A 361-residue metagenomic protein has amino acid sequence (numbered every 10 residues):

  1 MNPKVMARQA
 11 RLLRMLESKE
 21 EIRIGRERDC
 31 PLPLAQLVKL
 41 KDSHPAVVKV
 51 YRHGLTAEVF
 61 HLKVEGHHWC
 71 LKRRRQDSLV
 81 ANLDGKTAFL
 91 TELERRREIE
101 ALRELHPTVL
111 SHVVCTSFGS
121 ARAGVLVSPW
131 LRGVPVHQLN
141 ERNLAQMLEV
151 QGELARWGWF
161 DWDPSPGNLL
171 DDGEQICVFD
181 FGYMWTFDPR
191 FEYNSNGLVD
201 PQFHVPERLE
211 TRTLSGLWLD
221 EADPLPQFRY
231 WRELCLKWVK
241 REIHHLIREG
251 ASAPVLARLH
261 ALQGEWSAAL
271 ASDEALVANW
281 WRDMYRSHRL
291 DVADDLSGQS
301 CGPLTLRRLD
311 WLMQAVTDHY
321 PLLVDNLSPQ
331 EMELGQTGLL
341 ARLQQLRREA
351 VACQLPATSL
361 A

Functional and structural regions predicted by a protein language model:
M1-V47: Juxta-kinase regulatory segment immediately upstream of eukaryotic protein kinase catalytic domains
G25, V48-L93, H137: ATP-binding glycine-rich loop module of kinase domains
K86-F89, L93, R97-E100, P107-L144 (+1 more regions): Conserved structural core of kinase catalytic domains
I99-L105, V134-G167, Q175-I176: Conserved kinase catalytic-core helix
R122, P129-R156, F187-A222, S359: ATP-dependent phospho-/nucleotidyl transfer catalytic cores
S128, C177-F181: Pre-DFG segment of protein kinase catalytic domains
Y183-I247, H288, G302-L323: C-lobe/activation-segment region of protein kinase-like
N279-A361: C-terminal non-catalytic accessory extensions
